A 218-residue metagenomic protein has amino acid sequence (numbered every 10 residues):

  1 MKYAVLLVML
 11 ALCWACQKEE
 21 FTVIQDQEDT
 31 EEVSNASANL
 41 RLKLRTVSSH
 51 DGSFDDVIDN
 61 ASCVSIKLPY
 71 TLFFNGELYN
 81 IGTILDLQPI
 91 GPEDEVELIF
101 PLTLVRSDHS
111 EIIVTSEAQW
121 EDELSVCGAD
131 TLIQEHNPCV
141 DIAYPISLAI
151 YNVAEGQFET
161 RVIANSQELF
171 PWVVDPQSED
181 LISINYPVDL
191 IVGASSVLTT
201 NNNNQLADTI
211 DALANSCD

Functional and structural regions predicted by a protein language model:
M1-A4: Positively charged n-region of N-terminal signal peptides that target proteins for export
L12-A15: C-terminal motif of bacterial Sec signal peptides marking the signal peptidase cleavage site
Q17-Q157, L181-N185, D218: Acidic/polar, low-complexity intrinsically disordered N-terminal segments immediately downstream of a Sec signal
F74-G76, N80, L85-D86, T115-Q119 (+2 more regions): Extracellular/lumenal glycan-associated surfaces
P89-E93, W172-E179, L198-T199, A214-N215: Tandem-repeat/low-complexity and Cys-motif detector
E123, W172, T209-A212: Charge-rich, solvent-exposed alpha-helical interaction surfaces
E155-L181, N185: Intrinsically disordered, low-complexity segments enriched in Gly and acidic/Ser/Thr residues that form flexible
N203-D218: Short, low-complexity, Pro/Ser/Thr/Gly-rich segments in the mature regions of secreted, periplasmic
